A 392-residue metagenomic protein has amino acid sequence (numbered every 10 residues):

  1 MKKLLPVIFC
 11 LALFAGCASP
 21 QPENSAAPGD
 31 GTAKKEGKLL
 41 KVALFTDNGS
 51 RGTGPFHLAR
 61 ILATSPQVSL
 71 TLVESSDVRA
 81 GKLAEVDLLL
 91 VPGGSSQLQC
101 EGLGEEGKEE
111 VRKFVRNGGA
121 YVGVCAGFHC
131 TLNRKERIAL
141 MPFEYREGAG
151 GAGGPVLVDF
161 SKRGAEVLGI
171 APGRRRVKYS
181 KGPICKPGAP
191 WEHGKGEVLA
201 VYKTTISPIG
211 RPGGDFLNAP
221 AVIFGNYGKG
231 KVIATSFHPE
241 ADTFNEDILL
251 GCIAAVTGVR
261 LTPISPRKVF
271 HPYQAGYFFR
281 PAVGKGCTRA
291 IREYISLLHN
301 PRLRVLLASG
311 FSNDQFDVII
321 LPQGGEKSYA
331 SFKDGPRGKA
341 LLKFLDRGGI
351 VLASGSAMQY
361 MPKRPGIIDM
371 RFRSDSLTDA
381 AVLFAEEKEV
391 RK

Functional and structural regions predicted by a protein language model:
L4-L13: Sec-dependent N-terminal signal peptides
A26-K41: N-terminal low-complexity, Pro/Thr/Ser-rich intrinsically disordered segments that act as propeptides or flexible
L40, N226-I233, P272-A275: Beta-strand-turn-beta hairpins that frame and shape the catalytic cleft of phosphate-ester-processing enzymes
R51-K135, Y277, V283-M370: Helical hinge/lid and interdomain linker segments adjacent to catalytic or ligand-binding clefts that mediate domain
V156-T243, G286-R289, E293, M370 (+1 more regions): Catalytic beta-strand/loop cores that center a nucleophilic Ser/Cys/Thr and support acyl-enzyme chemistry
A241-P266: Acyltransferase
